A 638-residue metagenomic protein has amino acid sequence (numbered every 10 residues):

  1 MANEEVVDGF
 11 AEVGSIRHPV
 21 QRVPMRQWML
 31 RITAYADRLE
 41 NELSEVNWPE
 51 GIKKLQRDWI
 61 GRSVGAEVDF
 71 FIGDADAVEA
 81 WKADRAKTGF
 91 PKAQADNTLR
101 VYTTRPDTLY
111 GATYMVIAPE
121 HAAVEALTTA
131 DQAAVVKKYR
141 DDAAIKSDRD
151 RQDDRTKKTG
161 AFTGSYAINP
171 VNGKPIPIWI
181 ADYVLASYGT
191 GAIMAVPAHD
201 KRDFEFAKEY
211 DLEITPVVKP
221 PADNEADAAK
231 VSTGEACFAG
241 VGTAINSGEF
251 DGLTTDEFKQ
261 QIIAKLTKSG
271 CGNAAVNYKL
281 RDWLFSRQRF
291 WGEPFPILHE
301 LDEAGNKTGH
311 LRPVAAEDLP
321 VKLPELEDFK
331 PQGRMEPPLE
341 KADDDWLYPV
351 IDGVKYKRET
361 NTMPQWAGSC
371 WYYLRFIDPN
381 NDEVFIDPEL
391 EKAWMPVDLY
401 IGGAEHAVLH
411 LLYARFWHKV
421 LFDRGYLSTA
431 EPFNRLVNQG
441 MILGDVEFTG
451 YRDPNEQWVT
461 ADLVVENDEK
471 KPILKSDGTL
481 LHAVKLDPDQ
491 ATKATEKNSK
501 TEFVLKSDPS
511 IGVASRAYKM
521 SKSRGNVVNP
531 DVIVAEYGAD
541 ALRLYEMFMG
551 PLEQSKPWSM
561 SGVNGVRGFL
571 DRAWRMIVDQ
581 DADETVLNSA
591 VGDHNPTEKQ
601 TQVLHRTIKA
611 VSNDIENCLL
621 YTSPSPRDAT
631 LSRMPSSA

Functional and structural regions predicted by a protein language model:
M1-T98, P106-D107, A122, A192-V314 (+4 more regions): Residue patterns forming the tRNA-binding/recognition surfaces of aminoacyl-tRNA synthetases and related DALR
T33, R38-G61, A122-K158, K330-E340: Amphipathic alpha-helical
R62-E67, K219, K230-T233, C237-A264 (+7 more regions): Long, charged, mostly alpha-helical binding arms that flank functional sites
A93-Q94, I168-P175, S187, F204-V217 (+7 more regions): Secondary-structure transition/capping motifs at alpha-helix termini and the adjoining loop/turn into the next element
L99-E120, R289, T362-Y373, E405-V408 (+1 more regions): Conserved phosphate/anionic-ligand binding catalytic regions in large, soluble enzymes, centered on
H121-P221, A226, K230, E235-C237: Catalytic alpha/beta core of large soluble enzyme barrels
P313-V354, R358, P364: Long, His/Glu/Asp-enriched segments that create or flank divalent metal/ion-associated functional microenvironments
Y621-S637: Single conserved hydrophobic/aromatic residue that forms the stacking wall/gate of nucleotide- or nucleobase-binding
